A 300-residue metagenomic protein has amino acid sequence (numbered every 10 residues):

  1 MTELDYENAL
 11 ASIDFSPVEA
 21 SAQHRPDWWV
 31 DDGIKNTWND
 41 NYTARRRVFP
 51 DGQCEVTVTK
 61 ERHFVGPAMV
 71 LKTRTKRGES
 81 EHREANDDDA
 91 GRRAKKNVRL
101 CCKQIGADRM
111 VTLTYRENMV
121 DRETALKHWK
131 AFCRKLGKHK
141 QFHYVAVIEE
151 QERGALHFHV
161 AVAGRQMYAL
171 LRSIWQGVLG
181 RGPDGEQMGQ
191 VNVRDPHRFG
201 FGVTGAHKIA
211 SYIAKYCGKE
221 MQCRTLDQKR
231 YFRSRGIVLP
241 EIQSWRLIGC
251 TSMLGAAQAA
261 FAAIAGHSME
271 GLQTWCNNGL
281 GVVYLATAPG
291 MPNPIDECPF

Functional and structural regions predicted by a protein language model:
M1-G154, R165-F300: Right-hand nucleic-acid polymerase module
